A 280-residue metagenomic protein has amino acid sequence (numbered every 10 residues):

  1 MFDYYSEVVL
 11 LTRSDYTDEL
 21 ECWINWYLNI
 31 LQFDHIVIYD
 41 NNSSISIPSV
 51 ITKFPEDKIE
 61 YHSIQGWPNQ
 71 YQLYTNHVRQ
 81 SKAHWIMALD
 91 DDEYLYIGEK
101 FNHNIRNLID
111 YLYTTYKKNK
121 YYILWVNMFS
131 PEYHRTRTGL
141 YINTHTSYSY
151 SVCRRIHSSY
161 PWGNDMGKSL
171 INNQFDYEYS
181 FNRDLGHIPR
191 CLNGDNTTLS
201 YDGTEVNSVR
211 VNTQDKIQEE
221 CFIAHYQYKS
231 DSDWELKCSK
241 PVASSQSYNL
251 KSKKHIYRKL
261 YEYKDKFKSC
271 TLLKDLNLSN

Functional and structural regions predicted by a protein language model:
M1-N25: N-proximal low-complexity "stem/linker" segments adjacent to membrane-targeting elements
V9-L11, V37-I38, M87-A88, Y122: Structural recognition of the beta-strand scaffold that forms the well-ordered cores of secreted hydrolase catalytic
L11-S14, N29, Y39-D40: An amphipathic, hydrophobic-aromatic interaction surface with interspersed Lys/Arg that forms lipid/phosphate-bearing
N25-D34: Short, acidic, metal-binding catalytic loop of nucleotide-sugar glycosyltransferases
F33-D34, H84, N119: Short acidic/polar active-site loop segments enriched in Thr and Asp
F33-S43, H62-S63: Short beta-strand/loop segment that forms part of the nucleotide-sugar
S44-L89, Y96-N102: Active-site-proximal specificity loops/subdomain of glycosyltransferases
Q72, E99-N280: Catalytic-site signature of metal-activated, phosphate-bearing donor transferases, centered on the GT-A/GT-A-like
